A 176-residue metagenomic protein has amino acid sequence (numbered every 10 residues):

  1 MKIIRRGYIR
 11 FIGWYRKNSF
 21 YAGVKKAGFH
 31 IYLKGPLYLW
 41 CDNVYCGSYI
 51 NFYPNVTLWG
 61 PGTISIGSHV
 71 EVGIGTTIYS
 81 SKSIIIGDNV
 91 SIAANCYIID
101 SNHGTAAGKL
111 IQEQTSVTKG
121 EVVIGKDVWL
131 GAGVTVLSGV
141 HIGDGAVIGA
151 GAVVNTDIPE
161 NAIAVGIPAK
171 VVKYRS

Functional and structural regions predicted by a protein language model:
M1-Y49: Extended, small-residue-rich solenoid/repeat segments and analogous flexible loops that form exposed scaffolds
G23, F29, E113-Q114, G120-E121 (+1 more regions): Short secondary-structure boundary/capping segments
Y38-C46, N51-S138, I167, R175-S176: Flexible, glycine/small-residue-enriched loop-and-beta-strand segment within the central core of proteins
C96, H103-G104, H141, A152-V153 (+1 more regions): Flexible glycine-rich beta->alpha loop in the catalytic core of nucleotide-sugar glycosyltransferases
D127, G145, A162: Catalytic-loop signature of eukaryotic-like protein kinases
A132-V147, A152-T156: Beta-rich strand-turn-strand
I158, I163-S176: C-terminal end-helix/capping segment
